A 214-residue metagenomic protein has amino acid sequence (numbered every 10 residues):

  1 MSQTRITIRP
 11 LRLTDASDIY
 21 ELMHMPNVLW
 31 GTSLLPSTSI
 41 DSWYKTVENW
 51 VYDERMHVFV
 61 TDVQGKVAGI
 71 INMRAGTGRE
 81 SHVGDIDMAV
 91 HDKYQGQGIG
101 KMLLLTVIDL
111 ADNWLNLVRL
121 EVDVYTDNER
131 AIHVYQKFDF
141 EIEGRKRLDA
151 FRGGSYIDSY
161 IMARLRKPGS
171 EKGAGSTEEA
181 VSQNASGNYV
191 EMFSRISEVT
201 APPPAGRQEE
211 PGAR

Functional and structural regions predicted by a protein language model:
S2, S155-R214: Terminal substrate-recognition subdomain of acyl/acetyltransferases
I6-I19: A short beta-loop-alpha structural element at the N-terminal edge of CoA-dependent acyl/N-acetyltransferase catalytic
P10-L13, T32-K93, L104, L110 (+2 more regions): Acetyl-CoA-dependent GNAT
I19-N27, W43, V47: Hydrophobic alpha-helical core bundles mediating ligand binding, dimerization, or RNAP-core interactions
G96-A111, I132-K137: Conserved acetyl-CoA-binding loop-helix of GNAT-fold acetyltransferases
D112-D123: Conserved GNAT acetyl-CoA-binding A-motif
E121-V124, Q136, E141-I157: Conserved catalytic-core motifs of GNAT/GCN5-like acyltransferases
